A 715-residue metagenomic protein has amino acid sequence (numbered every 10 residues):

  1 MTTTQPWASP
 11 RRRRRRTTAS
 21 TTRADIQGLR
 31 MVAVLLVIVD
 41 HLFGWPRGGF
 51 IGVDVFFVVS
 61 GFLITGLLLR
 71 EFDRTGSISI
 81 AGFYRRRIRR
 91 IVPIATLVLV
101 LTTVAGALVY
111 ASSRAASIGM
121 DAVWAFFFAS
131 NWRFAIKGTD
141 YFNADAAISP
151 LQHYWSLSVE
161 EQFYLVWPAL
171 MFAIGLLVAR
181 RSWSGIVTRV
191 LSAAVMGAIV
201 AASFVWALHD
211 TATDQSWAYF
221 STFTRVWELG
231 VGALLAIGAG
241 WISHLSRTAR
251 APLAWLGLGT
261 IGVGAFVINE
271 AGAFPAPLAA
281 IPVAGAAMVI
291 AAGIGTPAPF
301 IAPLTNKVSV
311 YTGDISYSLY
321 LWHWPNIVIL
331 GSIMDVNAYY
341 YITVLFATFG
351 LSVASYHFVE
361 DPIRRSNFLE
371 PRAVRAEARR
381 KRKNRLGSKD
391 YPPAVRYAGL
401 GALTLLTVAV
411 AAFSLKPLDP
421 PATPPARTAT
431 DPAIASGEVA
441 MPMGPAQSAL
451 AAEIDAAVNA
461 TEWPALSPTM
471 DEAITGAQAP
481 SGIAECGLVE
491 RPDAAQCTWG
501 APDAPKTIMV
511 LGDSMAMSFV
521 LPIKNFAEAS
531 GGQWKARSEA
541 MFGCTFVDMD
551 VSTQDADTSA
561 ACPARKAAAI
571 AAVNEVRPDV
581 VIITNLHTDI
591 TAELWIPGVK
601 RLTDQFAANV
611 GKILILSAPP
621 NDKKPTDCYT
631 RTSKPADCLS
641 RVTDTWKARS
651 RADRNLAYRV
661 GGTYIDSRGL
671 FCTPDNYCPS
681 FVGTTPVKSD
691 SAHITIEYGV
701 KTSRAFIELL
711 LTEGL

Functional and structural regions predicted by a protein language model:
T2-R375, Y391-R396: Membrane-interface helix/loop caps of multi-pass membrane proteins
E270, D335-A338, F349-G350, H357 (+1 more regions): Extracellular/periplasmic envelope-modification machinery, especially enzymes that add or remove acyl/ester groups on
